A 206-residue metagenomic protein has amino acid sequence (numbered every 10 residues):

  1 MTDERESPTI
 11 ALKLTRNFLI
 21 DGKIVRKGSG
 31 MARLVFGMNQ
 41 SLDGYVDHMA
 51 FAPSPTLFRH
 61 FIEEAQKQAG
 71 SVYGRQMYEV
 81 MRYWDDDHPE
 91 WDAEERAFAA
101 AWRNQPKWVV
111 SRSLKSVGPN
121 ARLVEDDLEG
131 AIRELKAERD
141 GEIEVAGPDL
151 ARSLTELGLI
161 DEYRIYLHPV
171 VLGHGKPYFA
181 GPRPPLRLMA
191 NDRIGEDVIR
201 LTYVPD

Functional and structural regions predicted by a protein language model:
L14-D206: Enzymes that bind and transform nitrogen-containing heteroaromatic metabolites
